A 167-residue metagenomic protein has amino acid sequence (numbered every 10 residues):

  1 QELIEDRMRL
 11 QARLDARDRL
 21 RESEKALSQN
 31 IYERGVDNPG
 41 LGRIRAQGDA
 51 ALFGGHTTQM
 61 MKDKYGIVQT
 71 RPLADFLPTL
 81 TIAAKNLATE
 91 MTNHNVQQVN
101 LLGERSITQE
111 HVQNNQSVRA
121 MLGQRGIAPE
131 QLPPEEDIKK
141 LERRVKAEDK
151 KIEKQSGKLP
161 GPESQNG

Functional and structural regions predicted by a protein language model:
Q1-G167: Positively charged, phosphate-engaging catalytic surfaces used for nucleic-acid and nucleotide handling
